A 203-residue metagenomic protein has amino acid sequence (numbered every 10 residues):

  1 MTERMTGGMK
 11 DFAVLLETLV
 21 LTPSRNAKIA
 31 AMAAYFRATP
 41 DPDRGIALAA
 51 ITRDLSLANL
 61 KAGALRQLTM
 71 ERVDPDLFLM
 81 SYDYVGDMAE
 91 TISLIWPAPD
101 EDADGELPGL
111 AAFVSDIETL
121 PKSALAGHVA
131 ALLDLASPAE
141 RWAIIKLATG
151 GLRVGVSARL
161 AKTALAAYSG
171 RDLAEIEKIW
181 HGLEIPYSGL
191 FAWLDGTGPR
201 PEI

Functional and structural regions predicted by a protein language model:
M1-I203: N-terminal nucleic-acid-engaging modules of covalent nucleotidyltransferase systems
